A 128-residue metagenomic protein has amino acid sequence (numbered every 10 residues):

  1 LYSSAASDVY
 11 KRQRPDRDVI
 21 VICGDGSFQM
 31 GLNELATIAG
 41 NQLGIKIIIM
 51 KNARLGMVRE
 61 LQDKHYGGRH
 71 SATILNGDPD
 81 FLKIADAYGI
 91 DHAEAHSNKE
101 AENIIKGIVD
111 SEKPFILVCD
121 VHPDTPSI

Functional and structural regions predicted by a protein language model:
L1-A6, Y10: Single conserved hydrophobic/aromatic residue that forms the stacking wall/gate of nucleotide- or nucleobase-binding
R14-R17, D110-E112: Glycine-rich phosphate-binding loop signature in dinucleotide/nucleotide-binding domains
D16-C23, S27-G77: Conserved thiamine diphosphate
D25, I47, H92-E94, I116: Conserved beta-strand scaffold positions in the cores of enzyme catalytic domains, especially in NTP/NDP-utilizing
A39, D86, V109: Anion (oxyanion) recognition and catalysis
D63-I104: Conserved thiamine diphosphate
N98-I128: Glycine/aspartate-rich loop-and-adjacent alpha/beta segment that forms the canonical ThDP
